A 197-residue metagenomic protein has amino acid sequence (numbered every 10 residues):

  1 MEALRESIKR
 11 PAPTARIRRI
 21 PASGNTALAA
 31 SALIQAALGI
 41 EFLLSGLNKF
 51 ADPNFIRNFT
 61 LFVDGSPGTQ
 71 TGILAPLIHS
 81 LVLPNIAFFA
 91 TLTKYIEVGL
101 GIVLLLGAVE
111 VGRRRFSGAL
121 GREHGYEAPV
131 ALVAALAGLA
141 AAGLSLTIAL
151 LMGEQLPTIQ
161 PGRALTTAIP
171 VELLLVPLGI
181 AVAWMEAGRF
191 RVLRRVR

Functional and structural regions predicted by a protein language model:
E2-R197: Extended, low-polarity transmembrane helix blocks
